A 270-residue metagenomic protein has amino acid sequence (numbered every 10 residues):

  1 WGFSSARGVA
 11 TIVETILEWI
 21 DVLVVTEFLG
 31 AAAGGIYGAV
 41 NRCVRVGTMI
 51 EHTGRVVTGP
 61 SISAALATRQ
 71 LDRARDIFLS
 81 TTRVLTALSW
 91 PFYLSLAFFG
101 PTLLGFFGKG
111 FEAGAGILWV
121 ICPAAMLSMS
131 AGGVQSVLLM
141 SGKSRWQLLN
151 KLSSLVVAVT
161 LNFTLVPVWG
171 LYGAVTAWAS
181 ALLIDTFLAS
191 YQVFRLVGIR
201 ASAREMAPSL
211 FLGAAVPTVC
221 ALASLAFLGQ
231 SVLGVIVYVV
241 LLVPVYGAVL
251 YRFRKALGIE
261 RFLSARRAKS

Functional and structural regions predicted by a protein language model:
W1-W19, V57, S61-D76, L196-L210 (+2 more regions): Interhelical loop/hinge segments that connect adjacent transmembrane helices in multipass membrane
A6, D21-L23, G35-H52, T82-A87 (+2 more regions): Alpha-helical transmembrane segments of polytopic membrane transporters and translocases
T15-V46, A64-A65, P101-G110, V168: Helix-terminus/linker motif at the lipid-water interface of multi-pass membrane proteins
V40-T82, Q135-M140: Helix-loop junctions and terminal segments of transmembrane helices in multi-pass membrane transport/translocation
L79, L96-M126, G132: Interfacial segments at transmembrane-helix termini and the short loops linking adjacent helices
C122-S153, V193-R195: Membrane-interface junctions at transmembrane-helix termini in multi-pass inner-membrane proteins
W146-L171, A181-F194, P208-L225, L241-Y251: Alpha-helical transmembrane segments of multi-pass membrane transporters and transport-associated inner-membrane enzymes
L222-S270: Membrane-proximal transmembrane or re-entrant/amphipathic helices at the cytosolic face
